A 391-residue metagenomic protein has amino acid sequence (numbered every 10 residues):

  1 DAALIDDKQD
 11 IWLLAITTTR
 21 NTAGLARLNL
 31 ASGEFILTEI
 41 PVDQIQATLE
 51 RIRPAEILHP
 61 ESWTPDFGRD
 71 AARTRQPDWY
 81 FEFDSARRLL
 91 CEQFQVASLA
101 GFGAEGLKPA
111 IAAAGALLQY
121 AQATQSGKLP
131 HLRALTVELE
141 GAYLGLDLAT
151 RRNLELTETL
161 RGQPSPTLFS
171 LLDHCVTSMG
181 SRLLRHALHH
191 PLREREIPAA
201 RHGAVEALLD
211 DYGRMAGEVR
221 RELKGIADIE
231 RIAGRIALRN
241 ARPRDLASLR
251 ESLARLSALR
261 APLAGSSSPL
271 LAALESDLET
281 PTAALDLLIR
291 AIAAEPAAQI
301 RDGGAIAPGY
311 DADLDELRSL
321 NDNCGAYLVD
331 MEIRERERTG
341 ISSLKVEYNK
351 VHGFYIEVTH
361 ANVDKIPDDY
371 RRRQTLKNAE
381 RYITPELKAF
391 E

Functional and structural regions predicted by a protein language model:
D1-A207, Y212, G217, R221-A237 (+1 more regions): Charged catalytic and DNA/RNA-contacting regions of genome-maintenance and nucleic-acid-processing enzymes
L13-A15, S343-E347, Y355: Short, surface-exposed charged micro-motifs
G68-T74, L344, K365-A379: Short glycine-aromatic motifs
M179, R338, V358: Residue-level signal for short amphipathic helical patches enriched in basic/charged and nearby hydrophobic residues
A284, A291, A298, F354-Y370: Cytosolic, long alpha-helical scaffolding segments
A326-V346: Flexible, glycine/threonine-enriched loop-and-boundary segments that flank and lead into catalytic domains of large
L376, E380-E391: Extended, charged coiled-coil "arm/hinge" scaffolds of SMC/Rad50-like chromosome-maintenance ATPases and other large
